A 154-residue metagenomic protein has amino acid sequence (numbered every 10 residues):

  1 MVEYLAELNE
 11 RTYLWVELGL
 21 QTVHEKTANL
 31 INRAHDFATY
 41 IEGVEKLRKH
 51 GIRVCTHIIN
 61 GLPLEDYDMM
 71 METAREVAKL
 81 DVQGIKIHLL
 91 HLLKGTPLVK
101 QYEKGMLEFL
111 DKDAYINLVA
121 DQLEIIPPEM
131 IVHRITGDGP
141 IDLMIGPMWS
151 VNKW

Functional and structural regions predicted by a protein language model:
M1-C55, I59-D81, L98-D113: Conserved non-cysteine loop/helix-boundary elements of the Radical SAM core domain that shape
E17, R53-I58, K86-L89, I131-T136: Short beta-strand segments at enzyme active-site cores
V23, L90-L92: Hydrophobic pocket-lining residues within nucleotide cofactor-binding pockets
G84, L92-W154: Auxiliary Fe-S-binding modules of radical SAM enzymes
